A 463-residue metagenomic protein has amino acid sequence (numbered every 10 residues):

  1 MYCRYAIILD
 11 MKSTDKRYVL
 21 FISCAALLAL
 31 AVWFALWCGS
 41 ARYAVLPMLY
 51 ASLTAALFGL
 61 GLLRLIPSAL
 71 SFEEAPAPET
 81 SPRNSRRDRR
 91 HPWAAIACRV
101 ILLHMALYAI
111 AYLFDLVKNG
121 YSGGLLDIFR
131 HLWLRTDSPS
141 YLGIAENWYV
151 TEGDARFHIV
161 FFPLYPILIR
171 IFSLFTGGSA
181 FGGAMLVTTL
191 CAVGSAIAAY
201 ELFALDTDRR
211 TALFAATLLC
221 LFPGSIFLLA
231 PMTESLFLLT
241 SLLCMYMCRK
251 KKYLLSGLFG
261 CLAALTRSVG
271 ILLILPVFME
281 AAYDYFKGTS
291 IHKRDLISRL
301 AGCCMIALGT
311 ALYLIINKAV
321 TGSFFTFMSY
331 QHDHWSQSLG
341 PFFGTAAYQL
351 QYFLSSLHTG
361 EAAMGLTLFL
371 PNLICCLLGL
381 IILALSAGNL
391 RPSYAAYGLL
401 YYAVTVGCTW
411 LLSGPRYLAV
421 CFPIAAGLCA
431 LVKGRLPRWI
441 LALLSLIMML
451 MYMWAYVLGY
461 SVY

Functional and structural regions predicted by a protein language model:
L103-N119, W133, I274-K287, I291-L385 (+2 more regions): Membrane-lumen/periplasm interface segments of specific transmembrane helices in polyprenyl phosphate-linked
L132-G177, T345-F353, T405: Short hydrophobic/aromatic helix or loop-helix immediately within or flanking a transmembrane segment in polytopic
R156-P163, I167, F175-I197, A362-L373: Loop-to-helix entry region of an early transmembrane alpha helix in multi-pass inner-membrane enzymes
R170-I171, G183-D206, L378-L385: Transmembrane-helix motifs of polytopic, lipid-linked glycan transferases
S179-G183, A199-L221, L255, L390-A396: Transmembrane-helix signature of polytopic, membrane-embedded enzymes that assemble or transfer cell-envelope glycans
A198, L218-L221, L236-L255, I424: Specific aromatic-rich, kink-prone transmembrane helix
A204-R210, C244-L255, Y285-K287: Membrane-interface transmembrane helices that cradle and orient dolichyl/undecaprenyl
L229-L236, G414: Short acidic/glycine- and proline-prone juxtamembrane loop motifs at membrane-interface regions of multi-pass membrane
